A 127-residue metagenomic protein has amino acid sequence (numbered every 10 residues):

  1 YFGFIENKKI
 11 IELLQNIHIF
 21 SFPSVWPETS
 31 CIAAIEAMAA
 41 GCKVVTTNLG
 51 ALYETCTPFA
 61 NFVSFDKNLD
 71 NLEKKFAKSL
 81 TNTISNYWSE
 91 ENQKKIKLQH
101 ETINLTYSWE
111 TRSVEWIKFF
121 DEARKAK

Functional and structural regions predicted by a protein language model:
Y1-K8: Nucleotide-activated donor-binding/catalytic signature segment of Leloir-type glycosyltransferases, i.e., the conserved
I5, V25, K67-N68: Short beta->alpha linker loops
I11, T29, A34-A39, G50-E54: Short alpha-helical segment that forms part of, or immediately flanks, the ligand-binding pocket in carbohydrate-active
L13-N16, S79, T83, F119: CheY-like receiver
Q15-T29: Acidic donor-binding loop of glycosyltransferase active sites
K43-T46: Short hydrophobic beta-strand element within catalytic cores of glycosyltransferases and related nucleotide-activated
Y53-I84: Change "using UDP/GDP/dTDP sugars" to "using nucleotide sugars
K67, N71, W88-R124: A charged, aromatic-enriched C-terminal amphipathic alpha-helix characteristic of glycosyltransferases across folds
